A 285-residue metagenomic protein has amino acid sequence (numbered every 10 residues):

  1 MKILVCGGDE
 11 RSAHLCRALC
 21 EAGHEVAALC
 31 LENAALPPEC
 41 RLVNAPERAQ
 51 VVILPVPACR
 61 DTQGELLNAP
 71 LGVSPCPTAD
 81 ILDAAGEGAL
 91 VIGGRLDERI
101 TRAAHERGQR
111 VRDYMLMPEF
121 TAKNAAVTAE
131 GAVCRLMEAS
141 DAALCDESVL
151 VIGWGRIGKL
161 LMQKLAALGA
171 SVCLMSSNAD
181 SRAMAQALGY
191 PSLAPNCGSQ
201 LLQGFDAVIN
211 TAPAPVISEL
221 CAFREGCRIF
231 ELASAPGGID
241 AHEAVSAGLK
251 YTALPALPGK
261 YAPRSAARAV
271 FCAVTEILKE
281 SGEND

Functional and structural regions predicted by a protein language model:
M1-K2, G88, C145-S148, G226: Phosphate-coordination loops involved in phosphoryl transfer and adenosine-cofactor binding
L4-H14, L19, C145-L165: Glycine-rich adenosine-cofactor-binding loop
D9, C30-E32, D97, S177-N178 (+1 more regions): Residues in the short beta-alpha loop(s) of Rossmann-like NAD(P)-binding domains
G23-P37, L168-L188: NAD(P)-binding Rossmann-fold cofactor-contacting core
C40-A45, S192-N196: Short acidic-hydrophobic, aromatic-tinged amphipathic segments that line or gate anion-handling sites
L54-C145, L254, A273: Glycine/serine-rich phosphate-binding loop and adjoining beta1-alpha1 elements at the start of nucleotide-handling
P57, S74-G88, A185-G259: Rossmann-like adenosine-cofactor binding region
R95-R112, A233-I277: Rossmann-fold NAD(P)-binding glycine/threonine-rich loop
